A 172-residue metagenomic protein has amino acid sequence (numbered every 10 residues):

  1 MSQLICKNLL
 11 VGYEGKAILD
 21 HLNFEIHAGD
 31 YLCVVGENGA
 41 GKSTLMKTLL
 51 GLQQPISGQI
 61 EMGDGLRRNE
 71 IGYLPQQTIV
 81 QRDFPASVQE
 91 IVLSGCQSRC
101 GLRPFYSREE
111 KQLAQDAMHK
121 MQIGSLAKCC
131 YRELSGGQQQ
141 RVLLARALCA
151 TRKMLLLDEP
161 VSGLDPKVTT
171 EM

Functional and structural regions predicted by a protein language model:
L4-C6, I18-H21, A127: Conserved structural motif at the start of ABC-family nucleotide-binding domains
V35-E37: The feature captures the beta-strand-to-loop junction immediately N-terminal to the Walker
L50: Helix-to-loop junction immediately C-terminal to a conserved catalytic motif
P55-I71: Conserved ABC transporter NBD signature motif
R108-L126: Conserved ABC ATPase "signature" region
C130-L134, Q138: Conserved ABC ATPase signature
L155-E159: Catalytic Walker B motif of ABC-type/P-loop ATPase nucleotide-binding domains
